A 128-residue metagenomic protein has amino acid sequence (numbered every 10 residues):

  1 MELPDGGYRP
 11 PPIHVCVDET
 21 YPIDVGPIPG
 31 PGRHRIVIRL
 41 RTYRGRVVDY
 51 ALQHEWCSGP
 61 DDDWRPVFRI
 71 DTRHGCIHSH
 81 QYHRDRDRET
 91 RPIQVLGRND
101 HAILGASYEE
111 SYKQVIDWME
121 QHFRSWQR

Functional and structural regions predicted by a protein language model:
M1-R65: Negatively charged, low-complexity tracts enriched in Asp/Glu with abundant Ser/Thr
P11, C16, R35-V37, R41 (+3 more regions): Small/flexible residues
D49-T90: Acidic, aromatic-enriched beta-alpha/helix-loop junctions
R73-R128: Mixed-charge, Lys/Arg-enriched low-complexity segments
